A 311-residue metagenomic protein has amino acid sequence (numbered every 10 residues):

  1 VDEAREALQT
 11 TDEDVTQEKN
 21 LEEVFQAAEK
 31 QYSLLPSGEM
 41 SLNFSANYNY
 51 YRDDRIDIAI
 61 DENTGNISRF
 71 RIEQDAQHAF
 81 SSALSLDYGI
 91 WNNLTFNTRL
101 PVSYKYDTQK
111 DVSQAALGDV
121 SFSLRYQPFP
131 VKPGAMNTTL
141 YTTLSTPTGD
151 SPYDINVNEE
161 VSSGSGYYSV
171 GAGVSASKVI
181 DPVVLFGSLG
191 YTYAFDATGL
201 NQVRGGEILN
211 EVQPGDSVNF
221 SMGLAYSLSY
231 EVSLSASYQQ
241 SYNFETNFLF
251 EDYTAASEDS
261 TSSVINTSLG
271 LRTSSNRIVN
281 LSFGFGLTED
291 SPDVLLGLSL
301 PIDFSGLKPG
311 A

Functional and structural regions predicted by a protein language model:
V1-T64, P133, G306-A311: Outer-membrane beta-barrel biogenesis signature
K30-M40, A76, N93, F129-T138 (+5 more regions): Short loop/turn motifs that connect adjacent beta-strands in outer-membrane beta-barrel proteins
K30-Q31, L42-A46, L84-Y88, T98 (+9 more regions): Residues on the lipid-exposed face of transmembrane beta-strands in outer-membrane beta-barrel proteins
L35-D53, E159-F250: Detector for outer-membrane/organellar transmembrane beta-barrel domains, recognizing the amphipathic beta-strand
M40, H78-S82, S113-V120, M136 (+4 more regions): Residues that define the transmembrane beta-barrel architecture of outer-membrane proteins
A46-R52, L100-Y106, P128, L144-D150 (+5 more regions): Transmembrane beta-strands of outer-membrane beta-barrel pores
R55-R69, E207-A311: Outer membrane beta-barrel transmembrane domains
I72-S123: Long, hydrophobic/aromatic-enriched structural stretches that serve as scaffold segments
